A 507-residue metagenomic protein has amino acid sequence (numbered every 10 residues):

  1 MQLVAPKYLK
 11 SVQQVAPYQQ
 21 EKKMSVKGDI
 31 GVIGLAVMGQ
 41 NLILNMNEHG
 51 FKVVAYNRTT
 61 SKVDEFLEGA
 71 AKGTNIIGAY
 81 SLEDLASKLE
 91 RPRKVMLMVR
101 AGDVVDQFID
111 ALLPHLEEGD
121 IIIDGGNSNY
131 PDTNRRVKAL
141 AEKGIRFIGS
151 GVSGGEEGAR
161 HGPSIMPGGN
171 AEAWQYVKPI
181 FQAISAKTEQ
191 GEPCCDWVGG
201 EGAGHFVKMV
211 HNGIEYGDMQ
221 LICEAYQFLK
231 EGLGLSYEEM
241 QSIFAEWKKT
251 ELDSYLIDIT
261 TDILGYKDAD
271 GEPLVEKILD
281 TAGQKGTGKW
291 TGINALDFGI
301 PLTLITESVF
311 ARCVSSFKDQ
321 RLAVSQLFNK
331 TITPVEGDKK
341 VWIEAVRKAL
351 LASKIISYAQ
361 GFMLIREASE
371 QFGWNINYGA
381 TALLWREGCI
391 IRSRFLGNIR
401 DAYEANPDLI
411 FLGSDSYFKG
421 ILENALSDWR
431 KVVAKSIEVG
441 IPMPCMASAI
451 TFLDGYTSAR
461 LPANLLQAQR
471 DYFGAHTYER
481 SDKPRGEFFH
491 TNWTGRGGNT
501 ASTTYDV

Functional and structural regions predicted by a protein language model:
V4, Y8, V12, Y18-R93 (+2 more regions): NAD(P)+-binding Rossmann beta1-loop-alpha1 motif at the extreme N-terminus of oxidoreductases
I77-D84, A101-I109: Glycine-rich, highly charged phosphate/nucleotide-binding loops
V105-I109, I123, N129-Q241, T250-P273 (+1 more regions): Rossmann-fold dinucleotide-binding core
H205, K230-L235, S242, T250-I355 (+1 more regions): Interdomain hinge/lid region at the active-site interface of Rossmann-like NAD(P)-dependent oxidoreductases
E246, S369-Y403: Small-residue-rich helix-loop
E423, D428-V507: C-terminal amphipathic alpha-helical interaction region
